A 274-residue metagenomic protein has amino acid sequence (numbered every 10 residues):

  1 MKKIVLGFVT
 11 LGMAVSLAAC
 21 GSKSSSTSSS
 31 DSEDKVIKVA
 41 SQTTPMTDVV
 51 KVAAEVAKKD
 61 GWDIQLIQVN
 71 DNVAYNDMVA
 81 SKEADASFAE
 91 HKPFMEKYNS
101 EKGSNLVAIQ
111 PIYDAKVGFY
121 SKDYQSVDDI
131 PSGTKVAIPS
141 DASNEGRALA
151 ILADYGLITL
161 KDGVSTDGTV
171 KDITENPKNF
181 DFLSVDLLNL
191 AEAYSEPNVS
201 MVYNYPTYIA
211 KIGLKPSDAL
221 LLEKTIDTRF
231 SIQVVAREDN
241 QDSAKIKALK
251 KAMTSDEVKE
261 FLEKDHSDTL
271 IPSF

Functional and structural regions predicted by a protein language model:
V15-A19: C-terminal motif of bacterial Sec signal peptides marking the signal peptidase cleavage site
G21-K23: Bacterial signal peptide processing site
S32-T44, W62-Q68, K135-V136: Short, well-ordered beta-strand elements
L66-D77, V164-E192: Short helix-initiation/N-cap motifs at beta->coil->alpha
K97-I109, K122-Y124, N198, K211-E223: Ligand-binding "clamshell"
I109-I158, K259-E260: A conserved helix-loop-strand patch within extracytoplasmic ligand-binding domains of the periplasmic binding
K116-V127, F230-S243: A bilobed periplasmic-binding-protein/Venus flytrap-type ligand-binding module shared by bacterial periplasmic
A142-G168, K250-F274: Ligand-binding clefts/hinges and TM-proximal coupling segments of bilobed small-molecule sensing domains
